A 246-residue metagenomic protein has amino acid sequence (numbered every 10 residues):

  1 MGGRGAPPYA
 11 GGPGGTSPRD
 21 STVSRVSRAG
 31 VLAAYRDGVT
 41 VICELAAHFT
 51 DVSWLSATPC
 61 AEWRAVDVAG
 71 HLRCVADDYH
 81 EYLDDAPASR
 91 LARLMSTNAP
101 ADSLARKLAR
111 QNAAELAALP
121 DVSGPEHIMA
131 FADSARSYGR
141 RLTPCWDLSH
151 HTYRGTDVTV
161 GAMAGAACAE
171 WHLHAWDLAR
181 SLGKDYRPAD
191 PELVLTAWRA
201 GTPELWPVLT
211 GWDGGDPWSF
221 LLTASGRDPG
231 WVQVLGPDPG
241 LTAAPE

Functional and structural regions predicted by a protein language model:
R4, P8-A33, H48, V52-A61 (+3 more regions): Structured surface interface patches that mediate subunit assembly and partner/cofactor docking
T40, R73-D77, R136, H172 (+1 more regions): Solvent-exposed alpha-helix faces
E44-L45: Basic, often amphipathic N-terminal segments
V66-R110: Conserved alpha-helical segments that form or flank metal/cofactor-binding pockets of metalloenzymes
Q111, E115-A118: Penicillin-binding protein/beta-lactamase superfamily catalytic region
